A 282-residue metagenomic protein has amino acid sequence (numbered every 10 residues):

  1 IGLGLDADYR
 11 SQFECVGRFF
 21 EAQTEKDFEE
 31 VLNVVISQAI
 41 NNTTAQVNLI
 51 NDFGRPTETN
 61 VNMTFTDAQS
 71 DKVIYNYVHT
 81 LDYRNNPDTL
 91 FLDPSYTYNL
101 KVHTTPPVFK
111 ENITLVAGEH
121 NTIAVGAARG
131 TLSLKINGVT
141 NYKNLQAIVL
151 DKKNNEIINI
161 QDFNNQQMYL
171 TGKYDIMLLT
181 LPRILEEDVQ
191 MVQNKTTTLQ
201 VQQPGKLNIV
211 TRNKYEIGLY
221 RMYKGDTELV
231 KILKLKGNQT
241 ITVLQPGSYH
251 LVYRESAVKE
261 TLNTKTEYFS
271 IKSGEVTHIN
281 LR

Functional and structural regions predicted by a protein language model:
I1-Q23, E29-V31, V35: VWA/integrin I-like adhesion module and closely mimicked acidic/polar interface patches used
E21-R84: C-terminal "exit" segments of structured domains
T43-G54, G130-V139, K206-N213: A short, amphipathic beta-strand motif
F53-N76, G138-I157, N213-L229: Short, ordered, surface-exposed loop/turn motifs in non-cytosolic proteins
Y77-R84, I113-L115, N155-Q161, V189-M191 (+2 more regions): Short beta-strand segments within Ig-like beta-sandwich modules, predominantly Fibronectin type-III
T80-N99, H103-P107, A127, D162-R183 (+1 more regions): Short Pro-Gly-centered beta-turn/loop motif in secreted/extracellular proteins
T104-A128, L181-Q202, S256-R282: Structured interaction patches on ligand/partner-binding surfaces of diverse proteins
K214, Y223-G225, K236-R282: Hydrophilic extracytoplasmic domains
